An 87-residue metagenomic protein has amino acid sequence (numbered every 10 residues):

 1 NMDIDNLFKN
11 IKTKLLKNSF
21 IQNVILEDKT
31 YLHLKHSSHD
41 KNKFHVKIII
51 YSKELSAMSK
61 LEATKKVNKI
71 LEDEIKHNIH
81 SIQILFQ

Functional and structural regions predicted by a protein language model:
M2-L61, N68-K69, D73-Q87: Contiguous, often N-terminal, cationic amphipathic patches that form binding interfaces
